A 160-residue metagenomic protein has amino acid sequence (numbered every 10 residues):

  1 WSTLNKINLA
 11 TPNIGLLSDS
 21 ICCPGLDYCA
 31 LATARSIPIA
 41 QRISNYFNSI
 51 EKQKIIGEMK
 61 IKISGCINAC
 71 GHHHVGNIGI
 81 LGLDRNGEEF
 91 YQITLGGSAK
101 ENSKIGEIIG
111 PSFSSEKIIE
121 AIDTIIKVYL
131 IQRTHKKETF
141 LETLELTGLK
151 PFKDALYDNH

Functional and structural regions predicted by a protein language model:
W1-E88: Small-residue-enriched alpha-helical segments and adjacent helix-cap loops that form tight helix-helix packing
K6-A10, N45-K52, S98, D123 (+1 more regions): Generic secondary-structure signature for well-ordered alpha-helical cores
I7, D27, S64, N102-I105 (+2 more regions): Generic preference for well-ordered secondary structure
C29-I37, I108-S115, E142: Hydrophobic alpha-helical scaffolding
H74-T134: Mobile "lid/hinge" segments at catalytic clefts and subdomain interfaces of large enzymes
E116-H160: Extended hydrophobic packing segments that form well-structured cores
